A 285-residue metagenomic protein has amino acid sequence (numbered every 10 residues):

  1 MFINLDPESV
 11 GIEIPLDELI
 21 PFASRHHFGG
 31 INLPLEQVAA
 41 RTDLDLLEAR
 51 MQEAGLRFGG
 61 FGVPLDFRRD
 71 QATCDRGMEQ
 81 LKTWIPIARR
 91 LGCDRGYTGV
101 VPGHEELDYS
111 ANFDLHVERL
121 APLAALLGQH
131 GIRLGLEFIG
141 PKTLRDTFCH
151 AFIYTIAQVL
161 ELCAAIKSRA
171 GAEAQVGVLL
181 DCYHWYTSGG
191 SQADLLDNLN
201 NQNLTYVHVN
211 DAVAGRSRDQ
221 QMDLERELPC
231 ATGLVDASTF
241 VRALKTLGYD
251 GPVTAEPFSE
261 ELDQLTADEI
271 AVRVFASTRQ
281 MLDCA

Functional and structural regions predicted by a protein language model:
M1-N4, S9-H27, Q52, G92-D94 (+1 more regions): Histidine-acidic metal/acid-base catalytic patches
S9-P15, L33-L46, D66-R76, G103-L107 (+4 more regions): Acidic-and-aromatic substrate-binding clefts and catalytic sites of carbohydrate-active enzymes
D17, E53, A72-G177, T187: Active-site acidic/histidine proton-transfer and metal-coordination neighborhood in alpha/beta enzyme cores
I31, A88, L180: Active-site beta-strand/loop signature of hydrolases that rely on acidic residues for catalysis
N32, G60-G62, Y97, G135 (+2 more regions): Conserved beta-strand positions in the central sheet of alpha/beta enzyme cores
R41-A54, Q80-R90, V117-G128, S191-Q202 (+1 more regions): Short amphipathic alpha-helices and their capping/turn segments at secondary-structure boundaries
L56-F58: N-terminal glycine-rich cofactor-binding segment that shapes the pocket for flavin-like pterin cofactors
